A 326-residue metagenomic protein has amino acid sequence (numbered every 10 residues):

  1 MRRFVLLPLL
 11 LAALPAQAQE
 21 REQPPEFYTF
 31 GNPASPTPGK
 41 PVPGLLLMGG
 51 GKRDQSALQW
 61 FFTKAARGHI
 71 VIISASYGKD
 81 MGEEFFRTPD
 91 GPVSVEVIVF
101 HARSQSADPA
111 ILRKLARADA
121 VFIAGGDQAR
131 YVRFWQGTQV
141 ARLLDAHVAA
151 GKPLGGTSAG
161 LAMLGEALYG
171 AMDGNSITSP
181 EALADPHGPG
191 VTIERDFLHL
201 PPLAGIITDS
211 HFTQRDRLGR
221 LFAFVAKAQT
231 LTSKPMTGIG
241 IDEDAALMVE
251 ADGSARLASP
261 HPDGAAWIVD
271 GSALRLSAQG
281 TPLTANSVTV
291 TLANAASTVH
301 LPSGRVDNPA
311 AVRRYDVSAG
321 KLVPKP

Functional and structural regions predicted by a protein language model:
M1-L6: Bacterial N-terminal signal peptides that target proteins for export
A13-P15: N-terminal signal peptide c-region/cleavage motif recognized by signal peptidases
Q19-R67, Y77-G82, P89, Y169-G170 (+1 more regions): C-terminal and late-domain segments of enzyme folds
L47, A120-A124: Structural motif
I72, Y77-R117: Portal/gating segments that form or line small-molecule/metal binding sites
K114, G137-G151: Catalytic-core regions built around general acid/base machinery
A124-G125, V148-L168: Catalytic nucleophile loop
Q128-T138: Glycine/threonine-rich flexible loop motifs
